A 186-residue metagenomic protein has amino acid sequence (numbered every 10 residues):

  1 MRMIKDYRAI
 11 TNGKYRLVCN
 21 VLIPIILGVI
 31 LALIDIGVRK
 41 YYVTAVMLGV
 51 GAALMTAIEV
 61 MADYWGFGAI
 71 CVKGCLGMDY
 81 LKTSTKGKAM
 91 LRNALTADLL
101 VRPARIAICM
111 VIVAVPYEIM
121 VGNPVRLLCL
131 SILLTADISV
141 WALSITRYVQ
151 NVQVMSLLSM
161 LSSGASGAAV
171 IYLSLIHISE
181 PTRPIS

Functional and structural regions predicted by a protein language model:
M1-L22: Aromatic- and glycine-rich beta-strand/loop motifs that create alpha-glucan
I23-P24, V154-G167: Central hydrophobic cores of alpha-helical transmembrane segments in multi-pass integral membrane proteins
I36-V46, E118-L128, L175: Membrane-helix interface and helix-disruption motif detector
L48-G68: Long, hydrophobic alpha-helical segments
G68-L100: Helix-loop-helix units of permease transmembrane domains in multi-pass membrane transporters, especially ABC
A97-S156: Secretory targeting signals
A165-L175: Hydrophobic alpha-helical transmembrane segments in multi-pass integral membrane proteins
I176-S186: Single conserved hydrophobic/aromatic residue that forms the stacking wall/gate of nucleotide- or nucleobase-binding
